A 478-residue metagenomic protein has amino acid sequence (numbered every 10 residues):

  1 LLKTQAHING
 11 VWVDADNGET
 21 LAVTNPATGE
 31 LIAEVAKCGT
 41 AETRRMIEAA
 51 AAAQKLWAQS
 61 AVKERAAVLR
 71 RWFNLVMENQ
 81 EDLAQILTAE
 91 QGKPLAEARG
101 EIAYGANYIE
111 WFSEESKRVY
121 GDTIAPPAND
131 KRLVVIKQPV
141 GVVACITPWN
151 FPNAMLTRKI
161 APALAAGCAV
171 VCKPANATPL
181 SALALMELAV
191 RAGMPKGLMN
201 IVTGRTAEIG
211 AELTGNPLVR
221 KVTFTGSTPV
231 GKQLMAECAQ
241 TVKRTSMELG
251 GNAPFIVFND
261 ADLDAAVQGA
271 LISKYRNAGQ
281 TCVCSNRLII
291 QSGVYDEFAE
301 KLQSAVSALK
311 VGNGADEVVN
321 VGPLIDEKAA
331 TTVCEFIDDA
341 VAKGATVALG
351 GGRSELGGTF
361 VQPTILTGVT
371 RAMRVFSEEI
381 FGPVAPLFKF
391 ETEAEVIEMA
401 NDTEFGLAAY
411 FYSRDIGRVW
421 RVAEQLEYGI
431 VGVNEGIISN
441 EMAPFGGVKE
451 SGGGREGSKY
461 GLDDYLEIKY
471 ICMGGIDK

Functional and structural regions predicted by a protein language model:
L1-A27: Hydrophobic face of amphipathic alpha-helices that form TPR/SEL1-like repeat modules and related alpha-solenoid
T28-E34, V219, I256, K310 (+3 more regions): Conserved C-terminal structural/oligomerization subdomain of aldehyde/semialdehyde dehydrogenase
G29, R65, L87, I109 (+10 more regions): Residue-level signal for inorganic ion chemistry
E30-V119, D130: Glycine-rich loop-to-alpha-helix module at the N-terminal edge of alpha/beta enzyme cores
L31-C38, A53-Q59, C145, F255-F258 (+5 more regions): Short, well-ordered beta-strand elements within core beta-sheets of diverse protein domains
G121-A265, F390: Rossmann-like NAD(P) dinucleotide-binding subdomain of oxidoreductase/dehydrogenase enzymes
A169-V171, V347, I430: A short hydrophobic/small-residue beta-strand
P229-T370, M399, V433: ALDH superfamily catalytic-core signature
